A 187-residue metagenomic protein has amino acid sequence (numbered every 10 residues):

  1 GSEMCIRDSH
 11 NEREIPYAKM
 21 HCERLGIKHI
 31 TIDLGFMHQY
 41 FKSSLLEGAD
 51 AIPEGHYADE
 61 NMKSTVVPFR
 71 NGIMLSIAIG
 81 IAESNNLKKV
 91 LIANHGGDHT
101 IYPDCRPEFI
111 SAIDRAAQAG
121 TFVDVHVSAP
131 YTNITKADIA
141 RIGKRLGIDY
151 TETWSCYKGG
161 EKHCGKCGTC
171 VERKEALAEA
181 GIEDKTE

Functional and structural regions predicted by a protein language model:
S2-G147: ATP-dependent adenylation/nucleotidyltransferase module used to activate substrates
P53, I148, K174-A178: A polyampholytic, Gly/Pro-enriched intrinsically disordered region
S76, E152-E175: Local cysteine-cluster metal-coordination motifs and their immediate loop/turn environment, predominantly Fe-S cluster
T121, A178-G181: Short amphipathic alpha-helical interaction/hinge segments
G159-G160, G181-E187: Short cysteine/histidine-rich metal-coordination sites, predominantly Zn2+-binding motifs
